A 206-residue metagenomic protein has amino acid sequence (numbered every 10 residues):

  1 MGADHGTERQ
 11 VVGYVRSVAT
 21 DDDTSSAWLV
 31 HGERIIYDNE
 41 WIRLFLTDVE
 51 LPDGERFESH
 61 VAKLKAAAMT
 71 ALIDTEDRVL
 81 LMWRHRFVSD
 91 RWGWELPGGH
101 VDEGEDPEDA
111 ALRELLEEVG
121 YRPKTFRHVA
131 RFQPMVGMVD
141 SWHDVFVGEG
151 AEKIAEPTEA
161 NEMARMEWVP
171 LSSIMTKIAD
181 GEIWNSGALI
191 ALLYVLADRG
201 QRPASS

Functional and structural regions predicted by a protein language model:
R9: Cationic, low-complexity basic patches in intrinsically disordered or flexible, solvent-exposed regions
V12-A27, A62-R113, A160: Conserved Nudix-box catalytic region and its N-terminal flanking loop in Nudix hydrolases and closely related
G32-M69, T75: Acidic, metal-coordinating catalytic segment for phosphate/diphosphate chemistry, firing primarily on the Nudix
R43-T47, W92, W142-F146: Short beta-strand micro-motifs in enzyme catalytic cores
F57, L64-M69, G99-G187: Unchanged
R78-V79, E152-A155, R202: Short helix-loop capping/hinge motifs at secondary-structure junctions, enriched in acidic/polar residues
D180-S206: Long hydrophobic alpha-helical segments typical of transmembrane helices together with their membrane-interfacial
